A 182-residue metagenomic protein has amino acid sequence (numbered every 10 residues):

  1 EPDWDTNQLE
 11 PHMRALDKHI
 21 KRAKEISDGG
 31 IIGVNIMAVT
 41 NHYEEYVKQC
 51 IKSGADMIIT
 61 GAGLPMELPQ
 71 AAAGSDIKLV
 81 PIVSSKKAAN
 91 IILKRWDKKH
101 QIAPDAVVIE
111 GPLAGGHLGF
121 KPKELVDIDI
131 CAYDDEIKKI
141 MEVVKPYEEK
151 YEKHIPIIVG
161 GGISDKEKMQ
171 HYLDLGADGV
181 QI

Functional and structural regions predicted by a protein language model:
E1-Y151: Active-site entrance/lid segments in N-terminal catalytic domains of soluble metabolic enzymes
A106, P156, D178-G179: Beta-sheet entry/capping signal
A114, I163-K166: Short, catalytically relevant binding-site loops at active-site mouths
I155-S164, I182: Glycine-rich beta-strand-to-loop/alpha-helix junction loops that act as flexible
E167-I182: A compact, surface-exposed functional segment
